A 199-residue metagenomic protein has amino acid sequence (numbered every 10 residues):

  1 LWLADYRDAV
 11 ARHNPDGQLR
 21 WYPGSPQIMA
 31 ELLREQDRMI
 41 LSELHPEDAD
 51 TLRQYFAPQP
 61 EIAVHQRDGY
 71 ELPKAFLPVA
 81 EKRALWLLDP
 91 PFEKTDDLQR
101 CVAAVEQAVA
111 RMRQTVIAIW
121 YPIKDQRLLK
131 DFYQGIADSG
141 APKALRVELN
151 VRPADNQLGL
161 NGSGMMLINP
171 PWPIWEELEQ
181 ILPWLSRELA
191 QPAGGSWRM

Functional and structural regions predicted by a protein language model:
L1-M199: Class I S-adenosyl-L-methionine-dependent methyltransferase catalytic core
